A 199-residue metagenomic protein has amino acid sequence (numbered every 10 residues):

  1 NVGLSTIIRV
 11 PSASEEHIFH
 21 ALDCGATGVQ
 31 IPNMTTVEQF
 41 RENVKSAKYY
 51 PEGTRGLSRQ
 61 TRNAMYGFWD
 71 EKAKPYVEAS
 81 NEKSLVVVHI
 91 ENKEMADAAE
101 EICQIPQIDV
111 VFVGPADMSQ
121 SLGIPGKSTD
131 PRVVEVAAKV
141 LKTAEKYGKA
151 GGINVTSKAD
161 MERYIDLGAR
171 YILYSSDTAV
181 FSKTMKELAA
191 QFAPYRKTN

Functional and structural regions predicted by a protein language model:
N1-E15, F19-D23, K45-T54, E78-N81 (+2 more regions): Alpha-helix-loop-beta-strand connector modules within alpha/beta enzyme cores
T6-V10, V29-I31, V86-E91, V111-V113 (+2 more regions): Hydrophobic faces of well-ordered beta-strands that scaffold small-molecule active sites in alpha/beta enzyme cores
S12-S14, T35, I90-E94, D117-S119 (+2 more regions): Active-site-proximal loop/turn and secondary-structure-junction residues that shape catalytic pockets, frequently
E16, G28-P106, R196: Conserved anion-binding
D23-G28, K48-Y49, Q104-V110, D166-I172: Glycine-enriched alpha-helix->loop->beta-strand junction motifs that scaffold or abut catalytic
G28-Q39, N43, V111-Q120, A169-L188: Glycine-rich phosphate-binding active-site loops on the catalytic face of alpha/beta enzymes
K93, C103-I124, T129: Histidine/lysine/aspartate-rich catalytic loop segments that bind and position anionic ligands
